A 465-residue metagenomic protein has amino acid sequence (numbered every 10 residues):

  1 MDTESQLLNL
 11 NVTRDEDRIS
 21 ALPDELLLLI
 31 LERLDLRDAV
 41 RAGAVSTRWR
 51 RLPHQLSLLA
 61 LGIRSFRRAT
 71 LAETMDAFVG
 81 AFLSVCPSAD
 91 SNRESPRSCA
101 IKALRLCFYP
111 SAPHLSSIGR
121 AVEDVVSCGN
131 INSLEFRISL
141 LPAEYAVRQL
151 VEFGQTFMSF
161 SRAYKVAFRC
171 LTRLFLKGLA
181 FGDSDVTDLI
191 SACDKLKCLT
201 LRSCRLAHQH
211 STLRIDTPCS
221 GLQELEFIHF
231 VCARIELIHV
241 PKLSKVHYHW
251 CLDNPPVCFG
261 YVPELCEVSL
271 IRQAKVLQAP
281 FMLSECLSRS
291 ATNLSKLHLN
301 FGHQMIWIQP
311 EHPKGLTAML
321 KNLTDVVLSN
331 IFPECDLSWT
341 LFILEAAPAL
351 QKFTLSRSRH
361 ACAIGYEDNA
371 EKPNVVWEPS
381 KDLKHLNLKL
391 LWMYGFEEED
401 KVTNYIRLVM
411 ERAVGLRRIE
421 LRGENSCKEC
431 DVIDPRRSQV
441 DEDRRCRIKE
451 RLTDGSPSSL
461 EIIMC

Functional and structural regions predicted by a protein language model:
M1-L10, Q351, A361-V375, D382-W392 (+1 more regions): C-terminal capping region of solenoid repeat domains
D2-D216: Leucine-rich repeat
E25, H54-Q55, R97-I101, S127-N132 (+12 more regions): Leucine-rich repeat
R33, F66-S88, R97, P110-I118 (+11 more regions): Leucine-rich repeat
D35, T47, H54-L58, P87 (+13 more regions): Short amphipathic alpha-helices and their capping/turn residues within compact interaction modules
L59-L61, L104-L106, N132-F136, T172-K177 (+9 more regions): Conserved hydrophobic beta-strand positions in leucine-rich repeat
S84, R120, V125, A167-C170 (+5 more regions): Plant-skewed but cross-kingdom recognition/interaction modules and surfaces
N92-Y109, I131-L134, S139, L171-T172 (+4 more regions): LRR N-terminal entry segment and analogous cap-like coil->beta motifs
